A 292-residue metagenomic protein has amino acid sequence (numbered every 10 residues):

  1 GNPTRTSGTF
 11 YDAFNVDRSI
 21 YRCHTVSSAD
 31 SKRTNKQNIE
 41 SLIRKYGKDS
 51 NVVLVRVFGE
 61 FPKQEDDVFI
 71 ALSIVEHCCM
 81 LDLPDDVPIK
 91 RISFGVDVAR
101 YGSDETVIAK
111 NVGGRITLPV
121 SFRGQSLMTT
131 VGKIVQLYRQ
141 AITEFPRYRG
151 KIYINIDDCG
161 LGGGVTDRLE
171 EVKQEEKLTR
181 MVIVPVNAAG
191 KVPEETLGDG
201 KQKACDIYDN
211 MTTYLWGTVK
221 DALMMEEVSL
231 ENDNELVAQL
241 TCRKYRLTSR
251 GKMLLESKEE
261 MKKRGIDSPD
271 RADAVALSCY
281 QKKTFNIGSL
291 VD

Functional and structural regions predicted by a protein language model:
G1-D12, V26, R44-E65, T212 (+1 more regions): ATP-hydrolysis module of ASCE/P-loop NTPase motor domains, specifically the Walker B Asp-Glu catalytic pair
G1-D49, V165-P185: ASCE P-loop NTPase helicase motor core
T6-T9, G114-K252, D292: Mg2+-dependent endonuclease catalytic cores in nucleic-acid-processing enzymes, primarily RNase H-like
S28-V96, K110, E144, L247-R250: ATPase catalytic-site recognition across NTP-hydrolyzing enzymes
S73, C78-V87, G132-A141, R147-Y148 (+2 more regions): C-terminal regions of RecA-like/P-loop NTPase motor modules
I89, R100-V107: Short, flexible loop/turn motifs enriched in small residues
T106-K110, A276: Short beta-strand scaffold segments in enzyme catalytic cores
V120-S121, V237, T241-D292: Acidic two-metal-ion nuclease catalytic site recognized across multiple nuclease folds, prominently DnaQ/RNase D-T
